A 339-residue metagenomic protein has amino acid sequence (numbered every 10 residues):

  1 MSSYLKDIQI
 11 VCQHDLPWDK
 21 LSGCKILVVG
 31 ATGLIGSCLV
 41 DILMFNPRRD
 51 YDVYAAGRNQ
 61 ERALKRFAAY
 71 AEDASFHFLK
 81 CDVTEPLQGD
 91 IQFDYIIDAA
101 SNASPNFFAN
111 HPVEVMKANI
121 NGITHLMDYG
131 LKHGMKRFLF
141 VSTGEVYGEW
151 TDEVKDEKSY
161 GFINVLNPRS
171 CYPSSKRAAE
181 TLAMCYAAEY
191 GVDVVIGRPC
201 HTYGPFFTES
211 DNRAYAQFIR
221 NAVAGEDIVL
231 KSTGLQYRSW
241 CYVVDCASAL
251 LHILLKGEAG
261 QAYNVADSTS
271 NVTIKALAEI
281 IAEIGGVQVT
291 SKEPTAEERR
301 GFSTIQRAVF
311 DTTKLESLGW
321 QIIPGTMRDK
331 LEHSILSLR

Functional and structural regions predicted by a protein language model:
M1-K20, D50-Y51, G325-R339: Amphipathic terminal alpha-helices
I26-F45: N-terminal Rossmann NAD(P)H-binding glycine-rich loop of SDR-like oxidoreductase domains
R48-A63: Conserved glycine-rich Rossmann-like NAD(P)H-binding loop of the short-chain dehydrogenase/reductase
K80-A118: NAD(P)H-binding glycine-rich loop region in Rossmannoid oxidoreductase-like domains and their noncatalytic homologs
T124-R169: Conserved Rossmann-fold NAD(P)-dependent oxidoreductase catalytic core, especially the SDR/UDP-sugar
W150-S159, T181-R238, V243-L254, E279-I284: NAD(P)-dependent short-chain dehydrogenase/reductase
C171, S175-A178: Active-site helix of classical SDR
A224-R339: C-terminal substrate-binding subdomain of Rossmann-fold SDR/epimerase-dehydratase oxidoreductases
